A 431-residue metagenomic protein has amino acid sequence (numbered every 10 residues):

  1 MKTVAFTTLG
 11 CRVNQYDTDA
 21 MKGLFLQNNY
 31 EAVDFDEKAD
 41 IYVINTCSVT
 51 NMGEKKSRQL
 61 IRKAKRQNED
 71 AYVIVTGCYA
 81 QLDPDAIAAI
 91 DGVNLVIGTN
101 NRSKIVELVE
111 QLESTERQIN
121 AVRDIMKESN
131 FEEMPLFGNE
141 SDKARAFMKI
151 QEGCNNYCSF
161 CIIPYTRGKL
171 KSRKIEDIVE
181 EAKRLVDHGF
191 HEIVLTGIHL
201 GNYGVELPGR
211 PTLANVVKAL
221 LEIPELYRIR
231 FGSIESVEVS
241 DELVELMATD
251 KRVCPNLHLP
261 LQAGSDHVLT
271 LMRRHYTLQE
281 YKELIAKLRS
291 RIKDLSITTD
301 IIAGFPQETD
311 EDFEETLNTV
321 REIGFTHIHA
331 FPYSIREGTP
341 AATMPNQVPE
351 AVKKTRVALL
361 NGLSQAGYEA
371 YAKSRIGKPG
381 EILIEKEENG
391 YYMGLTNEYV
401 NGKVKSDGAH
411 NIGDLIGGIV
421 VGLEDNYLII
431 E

Functional and structural regions predicted by a protein language model:
M1-Y203, K218, L257, Q279-S290 (+5 more regions): Proteins enriched for Cys/Gly/acidic motifs involved in redox and nucleic-acid/cofactor modification
T8, S233, L261-A263, I384-K386 (+1 more regions): Flexible glycine-/small-residue-rich
V73-I74, L82, I87, D187-D310 (+1 more regions): Conserved SAM/AdoMet-binding glycine-rich loop
G138-N139, E245-T249, L261, A372-S374 (+1 more regions): Replace "in large, NTP-powered and nucleic-acid-processing enzymes" with "in large, NTP-powered factors and other
S141-A144, C154-N156, V253, A263 (+5 more regions): Short flexible coil/turn linkers enriched for glycine and charged/polar residues that connect secondary-structure
P255, R336-A342, I430: Conserved loop-to-beta-strand segment in the C-terminal subdomain of adenylate-forming
T343-E431: Terminal RNA-binding accessory module
